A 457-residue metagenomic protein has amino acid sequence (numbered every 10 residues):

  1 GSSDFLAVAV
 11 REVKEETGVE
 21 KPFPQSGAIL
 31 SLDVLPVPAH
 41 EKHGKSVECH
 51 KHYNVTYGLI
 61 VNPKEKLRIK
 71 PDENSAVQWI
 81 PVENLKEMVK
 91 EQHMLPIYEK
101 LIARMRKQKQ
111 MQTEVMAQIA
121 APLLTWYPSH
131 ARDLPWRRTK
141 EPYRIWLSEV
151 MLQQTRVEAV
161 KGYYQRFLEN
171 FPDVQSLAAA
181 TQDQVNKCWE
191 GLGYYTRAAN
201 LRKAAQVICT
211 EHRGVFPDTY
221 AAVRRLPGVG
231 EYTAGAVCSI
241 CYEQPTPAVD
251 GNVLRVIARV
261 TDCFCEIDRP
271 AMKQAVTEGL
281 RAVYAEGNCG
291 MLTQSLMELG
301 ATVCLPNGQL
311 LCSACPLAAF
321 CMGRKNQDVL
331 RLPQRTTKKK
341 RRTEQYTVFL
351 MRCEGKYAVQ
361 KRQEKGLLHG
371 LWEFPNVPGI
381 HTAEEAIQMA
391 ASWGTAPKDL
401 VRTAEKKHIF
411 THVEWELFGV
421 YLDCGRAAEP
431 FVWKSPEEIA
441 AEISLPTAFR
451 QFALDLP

Functional and structural regions predicted by a protein language model:
S2-H93, A383-L456: Unchanged
E12-E16, E73, E149, E298 (+1 more regions): Acidic-residue sensor for enzyme active/binding pockets
K86, K90-K109: C-terminal tail/extension regions appended to the core domain(s) of diverse proteins
K107-D133, R138, A301-P457: Intrinsically disordered, low-complexity, charged terminal extensions of DNA damage-control enzymes
P122, W126-L311, F320-M322: Catalytic cores of DNA base-excision repair glycosylases
